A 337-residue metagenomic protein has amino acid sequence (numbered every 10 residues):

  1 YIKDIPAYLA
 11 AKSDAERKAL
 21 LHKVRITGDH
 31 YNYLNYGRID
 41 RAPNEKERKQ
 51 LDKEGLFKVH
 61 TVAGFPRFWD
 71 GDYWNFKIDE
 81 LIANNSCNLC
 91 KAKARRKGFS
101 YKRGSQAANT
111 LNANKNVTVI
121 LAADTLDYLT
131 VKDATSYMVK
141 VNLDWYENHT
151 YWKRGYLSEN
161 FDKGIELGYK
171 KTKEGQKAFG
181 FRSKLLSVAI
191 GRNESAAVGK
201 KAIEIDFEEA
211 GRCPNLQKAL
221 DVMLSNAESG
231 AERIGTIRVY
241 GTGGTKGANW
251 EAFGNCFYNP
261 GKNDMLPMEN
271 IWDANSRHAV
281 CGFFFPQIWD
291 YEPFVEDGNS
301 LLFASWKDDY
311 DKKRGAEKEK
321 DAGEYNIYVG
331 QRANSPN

Functional and structural regions predicted by a protein language model:
Y1-N337: Phosphate/NTP-binding elements of NTP-utilizing enzymes
